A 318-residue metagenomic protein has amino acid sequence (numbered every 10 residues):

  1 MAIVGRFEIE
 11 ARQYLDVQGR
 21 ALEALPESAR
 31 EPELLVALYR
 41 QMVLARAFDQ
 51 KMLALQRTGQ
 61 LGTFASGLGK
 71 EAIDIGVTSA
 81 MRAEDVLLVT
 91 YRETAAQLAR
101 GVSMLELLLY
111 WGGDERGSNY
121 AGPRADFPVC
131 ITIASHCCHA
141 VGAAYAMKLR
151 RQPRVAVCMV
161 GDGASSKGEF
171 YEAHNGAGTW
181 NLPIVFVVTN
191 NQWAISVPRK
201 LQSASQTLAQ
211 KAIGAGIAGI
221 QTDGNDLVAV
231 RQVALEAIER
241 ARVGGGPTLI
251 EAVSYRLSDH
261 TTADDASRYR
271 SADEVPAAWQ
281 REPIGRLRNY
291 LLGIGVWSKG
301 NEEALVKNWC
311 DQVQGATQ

Functional and structural regions predicted by a protein language model:
M1-I73, S258, D265-S267, A272-Q318: Conserved acidic/glycine
V4-G5, V77-A80, E239-A241: A general structural signal for short secondary-structure junctions and capping/turn motifs
R20-A21, T94, N191-A194: A short, flexible beta-alpha/helix-coil linker loop
A47-Q50, A54-W180, P198-A204, A209-G216: Cofactor-binding active-site loop characterized by glycine-rich and histidine/acidic residues
P128, A134-Q318: Glycine-rich ThDP/TPP pyrophosphate-binding loop and its adjacent helix/strand module within ThDP-dependent enzymes
